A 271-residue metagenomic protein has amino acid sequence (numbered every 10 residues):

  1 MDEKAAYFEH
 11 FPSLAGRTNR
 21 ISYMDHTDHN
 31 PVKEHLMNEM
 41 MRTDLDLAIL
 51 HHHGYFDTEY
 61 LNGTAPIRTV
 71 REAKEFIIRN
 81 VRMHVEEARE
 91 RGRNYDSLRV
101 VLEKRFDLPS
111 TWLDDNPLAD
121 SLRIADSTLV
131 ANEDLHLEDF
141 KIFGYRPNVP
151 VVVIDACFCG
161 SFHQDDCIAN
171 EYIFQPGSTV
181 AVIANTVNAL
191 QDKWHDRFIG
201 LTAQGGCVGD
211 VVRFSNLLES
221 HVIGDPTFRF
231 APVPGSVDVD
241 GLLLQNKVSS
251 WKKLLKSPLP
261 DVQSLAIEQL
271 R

Functional and structural regions predicted by a protein language model:
M1-R271: Cysteine-dependent hydrolase recognition
